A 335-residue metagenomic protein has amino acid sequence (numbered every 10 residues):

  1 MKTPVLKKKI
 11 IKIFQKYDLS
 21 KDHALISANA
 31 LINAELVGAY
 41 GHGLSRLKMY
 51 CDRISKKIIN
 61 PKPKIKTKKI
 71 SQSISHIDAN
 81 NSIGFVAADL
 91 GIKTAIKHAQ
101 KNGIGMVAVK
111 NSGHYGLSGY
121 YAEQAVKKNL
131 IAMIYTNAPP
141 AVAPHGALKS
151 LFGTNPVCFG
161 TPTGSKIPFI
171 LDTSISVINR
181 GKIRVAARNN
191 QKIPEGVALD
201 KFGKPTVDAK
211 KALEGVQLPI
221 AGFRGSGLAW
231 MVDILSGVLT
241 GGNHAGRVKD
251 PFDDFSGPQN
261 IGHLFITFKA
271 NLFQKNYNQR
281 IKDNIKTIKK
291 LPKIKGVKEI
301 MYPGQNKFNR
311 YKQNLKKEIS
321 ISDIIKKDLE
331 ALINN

Functional and structural regions predicted by a protein language model:
M1, K12-S27, I32, Y40-I58 (+3 more regions): Acidic, glycine/proline-rich low-complexity segments that act as flexible tails and inter-domain linkers
M1-Y17, L264-I266, N309-Q313: Generic N-terminal amphipathic, Lys/Arg-enriched alpha-helix
G43-A99: Active-site cofactor/substrate anionic-group-binding motifs, chiefly glycine- and Lys/Arg-rich phosphate-binding loops
S75-G164: A generic, well-ordered mixed alpha/beta core segment in the N-terminal half of proteins
V142-K210: Phosphate/diphosphate-binding glycine-rich loops and adjacent basic-rich segments that engage nucleotide
R180-G241, P258: Small-residue-enriched flexible segments
L239, H244-N335: Catalytic-core signal marking the mid-to-C-terminal active-site face
